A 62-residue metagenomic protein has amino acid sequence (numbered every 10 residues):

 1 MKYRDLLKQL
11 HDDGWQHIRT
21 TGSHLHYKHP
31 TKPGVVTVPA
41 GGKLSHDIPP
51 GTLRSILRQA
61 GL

Functional and structural regions predicted by a protein language model:
M1-G14: Polyanion-binding surface elements
Y3, T20, H46-P49: Alpha-helix N-cap/helix-start motif
L6-K8, S23, R58, L62: General helical structural elements
Q9, T20, V35-P39: Generic, low-specificity signal for short hydrophobic/alpha-helical stretches with a mild N-terminal bias, encompassing
D13, H17-K32: Major-groove DNA-recognition helix of helix-turn-helix-type DNA-binding domains
K28-T37, G41-L62: C-terminal structural segments of small proteins and small subunits
